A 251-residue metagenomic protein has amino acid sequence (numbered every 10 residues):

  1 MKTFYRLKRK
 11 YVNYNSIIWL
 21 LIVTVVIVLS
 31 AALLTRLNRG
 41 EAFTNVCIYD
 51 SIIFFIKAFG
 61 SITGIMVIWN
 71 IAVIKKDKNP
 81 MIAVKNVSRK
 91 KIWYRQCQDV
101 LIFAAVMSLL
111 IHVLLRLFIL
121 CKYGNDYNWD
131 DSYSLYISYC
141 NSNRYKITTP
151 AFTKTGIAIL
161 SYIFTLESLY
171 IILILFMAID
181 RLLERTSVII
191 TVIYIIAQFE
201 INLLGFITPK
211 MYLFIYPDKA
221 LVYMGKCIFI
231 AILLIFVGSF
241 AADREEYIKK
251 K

Functional and structural regions predicted by a protein language model:
M1-I74, I174, A178-V188, I195-K251: Hydrophobic alpha-helical transmembrane segments
M1-Y5, K90, Y94, G156: Alpha-helical membrane-protein architecture signal
L29-N70, C97-R181, Y216-C227: Secretory targeting signals
W69-I102: Helix-loop-helix units of permease transmembrane domains in multi-pass membrane transporters, especially ABC
V87-S88, I92, Y123-Y133, L204-P209: Generic ordered-secondary-structure signal
I92, V188-I190: Alpha-helical transmembrane segments and their helix-entry boundary regions
